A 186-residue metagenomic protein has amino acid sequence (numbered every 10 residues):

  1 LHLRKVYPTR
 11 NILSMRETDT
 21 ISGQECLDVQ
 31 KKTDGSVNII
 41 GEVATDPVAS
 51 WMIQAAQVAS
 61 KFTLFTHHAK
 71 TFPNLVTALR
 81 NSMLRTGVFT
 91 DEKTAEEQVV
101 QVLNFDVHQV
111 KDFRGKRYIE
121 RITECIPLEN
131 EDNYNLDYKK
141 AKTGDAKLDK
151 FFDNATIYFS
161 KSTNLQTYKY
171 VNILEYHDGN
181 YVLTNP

Functional and structural regions predicted by a protein language model:
L1-V100: Switch/coupling sub-region of P-loop NTPases
H2-K5, E92-E96, F105-V110, F151-T163 (+1 more regions): Intrinsically disordered, low-complexity boundary segments flanking structured domains
L3-D19, R114-E131: C-terminal lobe/lid and adjacent interdomain/linker elements of RecA-like ASCE P-loop ATPase modules
T9, I21, A49, F105 (+2 more regions): A generic structural micro-environment signature that highlights single residues at secondary-structure boundaries
L13-M15, A55, L79, K111 (+2 more regions): Generic alpha-helix signal with a bias toward terminal, lower-confidence helices and secondary-structure junctions
W51-Q54, M83, E96-R121, C125-P127: Helical/strand "switch-coupling" subdomains that flank nucleotide/phosphate-binding cores, especially in P-loop NTPases
Y118-P186: NTP-binding/hydrolysis catalytic cores, primarily Walker-type P-loop NTPases
